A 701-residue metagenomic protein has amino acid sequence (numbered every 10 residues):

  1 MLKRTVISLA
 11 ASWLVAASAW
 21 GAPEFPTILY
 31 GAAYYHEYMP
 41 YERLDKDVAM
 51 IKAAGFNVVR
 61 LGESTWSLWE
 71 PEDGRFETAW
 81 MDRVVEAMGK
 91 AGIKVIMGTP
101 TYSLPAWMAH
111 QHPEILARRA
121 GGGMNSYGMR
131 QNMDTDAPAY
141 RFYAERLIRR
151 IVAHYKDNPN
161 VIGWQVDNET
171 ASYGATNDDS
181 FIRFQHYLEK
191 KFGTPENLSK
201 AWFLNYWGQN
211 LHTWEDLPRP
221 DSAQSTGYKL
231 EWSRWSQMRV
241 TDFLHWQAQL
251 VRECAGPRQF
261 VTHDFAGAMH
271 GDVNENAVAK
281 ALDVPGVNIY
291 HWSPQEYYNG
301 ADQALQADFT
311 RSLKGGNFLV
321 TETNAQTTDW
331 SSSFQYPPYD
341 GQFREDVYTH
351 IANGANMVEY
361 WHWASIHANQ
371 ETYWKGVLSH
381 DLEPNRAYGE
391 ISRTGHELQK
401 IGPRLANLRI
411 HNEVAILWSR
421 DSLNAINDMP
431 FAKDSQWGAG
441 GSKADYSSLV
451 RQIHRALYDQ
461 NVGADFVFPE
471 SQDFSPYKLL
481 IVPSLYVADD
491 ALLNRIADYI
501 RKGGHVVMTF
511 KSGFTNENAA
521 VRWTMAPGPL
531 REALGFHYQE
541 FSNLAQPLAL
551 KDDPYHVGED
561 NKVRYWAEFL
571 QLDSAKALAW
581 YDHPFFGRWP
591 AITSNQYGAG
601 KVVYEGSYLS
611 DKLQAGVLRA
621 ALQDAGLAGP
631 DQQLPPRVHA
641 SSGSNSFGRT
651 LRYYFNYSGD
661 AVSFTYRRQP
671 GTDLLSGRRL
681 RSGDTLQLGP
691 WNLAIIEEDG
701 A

Functional and structural regions predicted by a protein language model:
S8-A16: Bacterial N-terminal signal peptides
F25-L29, G62, W69-A79, P105-P138 (+5 more regions): Aromatic- and acidic-residue-enriched carbohydrate-binding clefts of CAZyme catalytic domains
Y30-M39, S64-A79, S126-Y143, T170-G174 (+6 more regions): The substrate-binding groove and active-site-proximal loops of carbohydrate-active enzymes, especially glycoside
A32, I51, V59, M88 (+8 more regions): Conserved, mostly hydrophobic/aromatic
Y38-A53, R146-R150, G267-V278, Y339-V347: Short, acidic/polar
D45-K52, R60-M124, V152, Q247-C254: Aromatic-lined substrate-binding rim segments of carbohydrate-active enzymes
G121-V284, N288-S293, G300-L305: Polysaccharide-binding and catalytic clefts of secreted carbohydrate-active enzymes
W214-L217, P257, Y290-A701: Carbohydrate-binding surfaces of carbohydrate-active enzymes
